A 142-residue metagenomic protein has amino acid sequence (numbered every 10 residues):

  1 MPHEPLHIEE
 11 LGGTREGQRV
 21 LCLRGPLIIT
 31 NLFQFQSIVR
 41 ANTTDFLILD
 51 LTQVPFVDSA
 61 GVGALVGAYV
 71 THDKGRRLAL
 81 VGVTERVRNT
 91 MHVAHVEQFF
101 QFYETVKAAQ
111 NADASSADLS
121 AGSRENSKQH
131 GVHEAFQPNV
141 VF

Functional and structural regions predicted by a protein language model:
P2-S37: STAS-typified acidic loop motif
L6, Q18, L27, E85 (+4 more regions): Residue-level marker of intrinsically disordered, low-complexity segments enriched for small/polar residues
E9-L11, V81, Y103: General small-molecule cofactor/ligand-binding pocket signal
R15-E16, V20, V66, E125 (+1 more regions): Polar low-complexity intrinsically disordered regions enriched in Ser/Thr and small residues
P26-F100: Amphipathic alpha-helical interaction surfaces in cytosolic regulatory modules
E104-P138: A charged, well-structured terminal subsegment
